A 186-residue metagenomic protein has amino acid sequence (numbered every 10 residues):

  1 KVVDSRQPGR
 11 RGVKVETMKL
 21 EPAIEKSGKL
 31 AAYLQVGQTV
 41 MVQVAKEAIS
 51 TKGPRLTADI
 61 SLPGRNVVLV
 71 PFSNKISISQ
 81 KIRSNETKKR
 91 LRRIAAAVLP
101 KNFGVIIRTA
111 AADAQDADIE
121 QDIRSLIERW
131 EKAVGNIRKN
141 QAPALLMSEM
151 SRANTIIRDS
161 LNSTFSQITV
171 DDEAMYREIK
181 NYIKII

Functional and structural regions predicted by a protein language model:
K1-I186: Single-stranded RNA-binding surfaces
